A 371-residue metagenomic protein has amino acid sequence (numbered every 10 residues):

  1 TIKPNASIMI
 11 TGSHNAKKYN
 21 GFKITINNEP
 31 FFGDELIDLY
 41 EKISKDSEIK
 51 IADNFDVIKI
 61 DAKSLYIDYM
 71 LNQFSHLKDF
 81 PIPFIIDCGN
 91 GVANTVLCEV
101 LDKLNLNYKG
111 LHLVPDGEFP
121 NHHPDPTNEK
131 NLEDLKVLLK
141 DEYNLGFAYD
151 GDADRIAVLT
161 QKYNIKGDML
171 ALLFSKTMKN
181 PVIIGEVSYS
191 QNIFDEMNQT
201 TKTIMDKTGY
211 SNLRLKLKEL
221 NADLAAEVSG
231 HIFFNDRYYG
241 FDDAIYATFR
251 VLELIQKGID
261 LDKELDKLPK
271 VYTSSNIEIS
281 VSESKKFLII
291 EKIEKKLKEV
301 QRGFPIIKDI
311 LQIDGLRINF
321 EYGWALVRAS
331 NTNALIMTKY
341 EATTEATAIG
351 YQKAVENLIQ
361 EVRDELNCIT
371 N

Functional and structural regions predicted by a protein language model:
T1-N27: Ferredoxin-reductase
I2-K3, D141-E142, L220: Active-site charged/polar residues at nucleotide-handling catalytic sites that mediate phosphoryl, nucleotidyl
M9-I10, I86, G110-L111, A148-Y149 (+4 more regions): General beta-strand structural signal in soluble alpha/beta enzymes
K17-K18, I24-G33, E41, L77-F80 (+1 more regions): Replace "Mg2+/Mn2+-dependent" with "divalent metal-dependent
N20-D141: Gly/Ser/Thr-enriched, mixed-charge loops and adjacent short helices that form phosphate/oxyanion-binding elements
G117-H123, S175-T177, L213-K218: Short, charged, surface-exposed secondary-structure boundary motifs
N180-K339, T344-N371: Phosphate-binding and adjacent anionic-ligand microenvironments
